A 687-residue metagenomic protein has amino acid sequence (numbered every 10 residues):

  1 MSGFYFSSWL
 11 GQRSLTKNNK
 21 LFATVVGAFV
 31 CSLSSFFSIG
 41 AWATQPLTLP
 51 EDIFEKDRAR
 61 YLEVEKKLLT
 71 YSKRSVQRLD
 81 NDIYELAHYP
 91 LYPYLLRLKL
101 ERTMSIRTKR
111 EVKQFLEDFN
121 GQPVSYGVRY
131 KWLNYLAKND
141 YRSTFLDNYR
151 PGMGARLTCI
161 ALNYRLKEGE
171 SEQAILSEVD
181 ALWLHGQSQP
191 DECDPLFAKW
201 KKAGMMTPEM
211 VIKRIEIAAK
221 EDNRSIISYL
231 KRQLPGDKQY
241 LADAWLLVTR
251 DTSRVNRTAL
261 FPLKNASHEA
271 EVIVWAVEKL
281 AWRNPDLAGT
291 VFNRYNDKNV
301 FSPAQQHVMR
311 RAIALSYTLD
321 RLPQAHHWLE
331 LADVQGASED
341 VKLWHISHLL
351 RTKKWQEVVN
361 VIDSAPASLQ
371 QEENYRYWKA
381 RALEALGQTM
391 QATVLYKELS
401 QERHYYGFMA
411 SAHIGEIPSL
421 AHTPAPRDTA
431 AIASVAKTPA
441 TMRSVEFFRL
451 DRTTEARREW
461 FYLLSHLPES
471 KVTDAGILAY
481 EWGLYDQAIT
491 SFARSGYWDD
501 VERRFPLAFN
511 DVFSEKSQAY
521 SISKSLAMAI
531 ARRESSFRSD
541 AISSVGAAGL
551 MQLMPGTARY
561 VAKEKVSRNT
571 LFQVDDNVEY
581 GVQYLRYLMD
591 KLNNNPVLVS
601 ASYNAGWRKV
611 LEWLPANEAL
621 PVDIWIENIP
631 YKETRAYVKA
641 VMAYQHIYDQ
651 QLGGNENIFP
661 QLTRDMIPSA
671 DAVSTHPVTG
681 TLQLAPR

Functional and structural regions predicted by a protein language model:
T24-S38: Bacterial N-terminal signal peptides
A41-L98, L420-R427, A431-T441, R449: N-terminal leader/linker segments that initiate helical-solenoid repeat arrays
E51-Y61, S75, A87-Y94, I106-T108 (+20 more regions): Generic helix N-cap/helix-start motif at coil->alpha-helix transitions
R74-I83, T108-E117, R142-P151, E172-L184 (+11 more regions): Alpha-helical repeat scaffolds
R97, T290, R294-D297, F301 (+8 more regions): Catalytic glycan-binding domains that act on GlcNAc-containing polysaccharides
L100-E101, L116-E117, R129-N134, R310-L319 (+1 more regions): Alpha-helical adaptor scaffolds
R102, I106, Y135, N139 (+7 more regions): Structural motif corresponding to the intra-repeat A-B loop/turn of tetratricopeptide repeats
